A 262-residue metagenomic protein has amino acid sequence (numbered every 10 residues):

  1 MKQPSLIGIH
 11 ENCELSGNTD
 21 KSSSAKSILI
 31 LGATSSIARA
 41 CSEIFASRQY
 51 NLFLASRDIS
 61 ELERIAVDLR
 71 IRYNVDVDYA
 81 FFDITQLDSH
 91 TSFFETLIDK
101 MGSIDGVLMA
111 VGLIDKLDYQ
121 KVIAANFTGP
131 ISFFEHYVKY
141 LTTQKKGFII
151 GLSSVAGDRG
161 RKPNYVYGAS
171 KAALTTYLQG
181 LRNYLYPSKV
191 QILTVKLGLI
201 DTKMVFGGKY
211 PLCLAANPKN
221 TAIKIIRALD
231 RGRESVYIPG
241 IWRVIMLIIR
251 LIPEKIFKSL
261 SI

Functional and structural regions predicted by a protein language model:
T34-S35: Conserved glycine-rich cofactor-binding loop
R48-I65: Conserved glycine-rich Rossmann-like NAD(P)H-binding loop of the short-chain dehydrogenase/reductase
L108-D115: Conserved NAD(P)H cofactor-binding loop of Rossmann-fold oxidoreductase domains
D118-I123, I131: Substrate-binding pocket helix/loop in short-chain dehydrogenase/reductase
F134, S170: Active-site helix of classical SDR
S154: Residue(s) in the substrate-gating loop at a strand-loop-helix junction that position the organic substrate next
T194, Y210-L247: C-terminal helical subdomain
